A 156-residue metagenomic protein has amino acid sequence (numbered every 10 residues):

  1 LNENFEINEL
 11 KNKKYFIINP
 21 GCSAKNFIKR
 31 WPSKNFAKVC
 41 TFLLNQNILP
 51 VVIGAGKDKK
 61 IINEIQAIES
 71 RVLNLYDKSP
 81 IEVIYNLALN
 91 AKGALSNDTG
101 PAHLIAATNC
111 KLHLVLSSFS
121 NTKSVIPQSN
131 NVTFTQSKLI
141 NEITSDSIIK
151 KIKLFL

Functional and structural regions predicted by a protein language model:
L1-I28: Mid-sequence helix-capping/hinge segment at a functional interface
I7-K13, N45, K150-L156: Short, Lys/Arg-enriched, disordered terminal segments
C22-A24, G56, S118: Residue-level signal for short, function-critical loop segments
K25, K59-K60, N121-T122: Flexible, glycine-rich phosphate/dinucleotide-binding loops and adjacent beta-alpha linkers at cofactor/substrate
F27-I28, I61, V83, T144: Secondary-structure boundary/capping motif
F27-R30, N63-I65, V125: Short, well-ordered secondary-structure micro-motifs
S33-L114: Donor-binding and catalytic core of enzymes assembling or modifying cell-surface/extracellular glycoconjugates
N74-L75, H103-L156: Nucleotide-sugar donor-binding patch of glycosyltransferase catalytic domains
